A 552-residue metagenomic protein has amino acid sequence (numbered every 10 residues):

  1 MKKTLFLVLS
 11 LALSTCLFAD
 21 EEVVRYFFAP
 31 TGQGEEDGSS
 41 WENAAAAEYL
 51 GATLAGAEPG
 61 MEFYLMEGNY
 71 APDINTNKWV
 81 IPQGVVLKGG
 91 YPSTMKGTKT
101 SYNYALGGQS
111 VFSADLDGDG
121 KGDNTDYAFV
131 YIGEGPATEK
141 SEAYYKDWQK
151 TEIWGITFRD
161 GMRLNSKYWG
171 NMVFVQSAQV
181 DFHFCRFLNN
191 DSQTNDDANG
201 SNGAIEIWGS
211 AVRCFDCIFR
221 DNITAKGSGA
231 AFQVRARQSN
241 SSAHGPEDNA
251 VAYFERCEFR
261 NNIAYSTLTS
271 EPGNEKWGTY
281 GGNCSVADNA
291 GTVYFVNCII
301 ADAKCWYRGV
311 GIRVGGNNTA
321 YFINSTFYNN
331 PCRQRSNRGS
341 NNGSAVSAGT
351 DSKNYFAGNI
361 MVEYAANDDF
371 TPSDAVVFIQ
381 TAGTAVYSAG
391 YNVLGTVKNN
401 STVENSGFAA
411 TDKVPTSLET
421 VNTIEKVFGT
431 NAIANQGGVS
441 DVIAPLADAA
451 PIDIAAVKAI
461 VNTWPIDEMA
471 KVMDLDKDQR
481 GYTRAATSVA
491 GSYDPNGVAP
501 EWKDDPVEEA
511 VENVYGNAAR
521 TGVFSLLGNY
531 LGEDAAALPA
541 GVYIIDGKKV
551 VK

Functional and structural regions predicted by a protein language model:
T4-L13: Sec-dependent N-terminal signal peptides
P30-A71, S525-A535: Acidic Gly/Asp/Thr-rich repetitive segments characteristic of extracellular carbohydrate-active and adhesion proteins
P59-T100: N-terminal extracellular ligand-recognition/capping segment immediately after the signal peptide
D73-G84, T100-Y102, D181, D216 (+3 more regions): Predominantly extracellular beta-rich ligand-binding scaffolds that present long acidic/polar faces for carbohydrate
V85-S166: Right-handed parallel beta-helix/beta-spiral solenoid domain characteristic of secreted/periplasmic
P136-G278, C284: Right-handed parallel beta-helix
A449-D505: Surface beta-loop-beta hairpin patches that serve as ligand-binding interfaces in beta-rich domains
P506-K552: C-terminal outer-membrane/trafficking sorting elements
